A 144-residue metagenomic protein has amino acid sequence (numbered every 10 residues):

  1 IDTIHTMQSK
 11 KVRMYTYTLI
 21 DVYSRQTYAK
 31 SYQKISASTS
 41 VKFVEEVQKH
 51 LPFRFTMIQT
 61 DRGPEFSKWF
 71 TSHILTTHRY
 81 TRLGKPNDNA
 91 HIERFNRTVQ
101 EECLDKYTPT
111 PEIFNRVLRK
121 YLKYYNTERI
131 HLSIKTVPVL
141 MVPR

Functional and structural regions predicted by a protein language model:
I1-T3, V22, K34, R62 (+1 more regions): Residues immediately flanking
I1-Y28: An active-site-proximal beta-strand-loop segment
V12, A29-F53, M57: Active-site beta-loop-alpha junctions of metal-dependent nucleic acid enzymes, especially the RNase H-like/DDE
Q26-K30, R79-T81: Short small-residue beta-strand/loop micro-motif enriched in glycine and branched aliphatics
F53-K68, G84, K135-L140: Acidic/histidine-rich, metal-coordinating catalytic segments
M57-R62, I74-H91, Y107-P111: RNase H-like polynucleotidyl transferase catalytic core
R97-R144: C-terminal domain-tail junction helix/linker
